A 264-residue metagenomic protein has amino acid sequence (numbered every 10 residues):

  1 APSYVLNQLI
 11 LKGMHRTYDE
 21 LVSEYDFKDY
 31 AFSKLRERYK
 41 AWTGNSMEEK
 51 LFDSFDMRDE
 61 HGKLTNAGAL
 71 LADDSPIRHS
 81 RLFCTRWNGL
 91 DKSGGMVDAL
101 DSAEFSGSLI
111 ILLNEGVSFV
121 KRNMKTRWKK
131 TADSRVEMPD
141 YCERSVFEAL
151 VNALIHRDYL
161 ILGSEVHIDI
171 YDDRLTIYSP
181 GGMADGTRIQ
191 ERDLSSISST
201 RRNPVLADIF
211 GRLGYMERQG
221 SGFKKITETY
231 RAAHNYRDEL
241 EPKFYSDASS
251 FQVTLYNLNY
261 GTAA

Functional and structural regions predicted by a protein language model:
A1-S164, I170, G186-R188, R192 (+3 more regions): Active-site helix-to-loop segments that bind/position phosphate- or nucleotide-bearing substrates and donors across
D26-K28, R78-L82, L90, T187-I189 (+1 more regions): Flexible, glycine-/charge-rich segments associated with ATP-binding catalytic modules
T65, D172, S246-S250: Short Gly/Ser/Thr- and Asp/Glu-enriched loop/turn motifs at secondary-structure junctions
D73, P180, Y256-L258: Solvent-exposed residues in well-ordered beta-strands and their adjoining turns, especially edge/terminal strands
D172-G181, D185-G186, Q252: Short, highly conserved beta-strand within the GHKL-type HATPase_c fold
